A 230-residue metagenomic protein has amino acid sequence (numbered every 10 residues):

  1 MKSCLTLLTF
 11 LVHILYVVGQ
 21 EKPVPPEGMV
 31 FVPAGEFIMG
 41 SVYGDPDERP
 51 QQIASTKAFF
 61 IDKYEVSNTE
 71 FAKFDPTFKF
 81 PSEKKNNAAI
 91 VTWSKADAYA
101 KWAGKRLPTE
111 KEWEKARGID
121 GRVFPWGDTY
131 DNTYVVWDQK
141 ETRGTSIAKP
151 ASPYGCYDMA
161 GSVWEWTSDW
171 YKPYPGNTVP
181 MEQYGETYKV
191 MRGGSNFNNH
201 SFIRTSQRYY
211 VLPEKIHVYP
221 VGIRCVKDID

Functional and structural regions predicted by a protein language model:
M1-E21: Bacterial Sec-dependent N-terminal signal peptides
P23-F80, N87-S94, G161: A short glycine-rich, aromatic-capped structural motif
V32, I38, F80-R208, I216: Functional-site microenvironments in short loops/helix caps that host divalent-cation chemistry
S41, T167-S168, K227-I229: Residue-level signal for short segments within beta-strands and strand-turn junctions of well-structured beta-sheet
P46-Q51, R208-E214: Short, P/G- and charge-enriched loop/turn segments at secondary-structure junctions
Q52, K57-F59, Y154, K189 (+1 more regions): Residue-level detector of short, conserved catalytic/binding motifs and their immediate flanks
Y219-D230: Short, structured beta-strand segments at or near domain termini in extracellular proteins/domains
